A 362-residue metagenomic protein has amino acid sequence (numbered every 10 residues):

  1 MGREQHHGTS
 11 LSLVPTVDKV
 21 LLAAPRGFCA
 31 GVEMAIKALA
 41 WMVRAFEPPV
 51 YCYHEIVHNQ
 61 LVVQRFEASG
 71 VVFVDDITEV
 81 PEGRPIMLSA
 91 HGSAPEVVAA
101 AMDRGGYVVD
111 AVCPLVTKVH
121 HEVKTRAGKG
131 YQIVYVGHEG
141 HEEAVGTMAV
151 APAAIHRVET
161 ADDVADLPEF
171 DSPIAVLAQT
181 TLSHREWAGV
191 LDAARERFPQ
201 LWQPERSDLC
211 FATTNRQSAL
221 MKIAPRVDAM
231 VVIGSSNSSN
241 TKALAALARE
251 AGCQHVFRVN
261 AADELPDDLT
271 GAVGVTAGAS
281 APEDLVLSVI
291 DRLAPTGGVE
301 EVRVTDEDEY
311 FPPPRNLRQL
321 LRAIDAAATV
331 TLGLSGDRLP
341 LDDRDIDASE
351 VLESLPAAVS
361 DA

Functional and structural regions predicted by a protein language model:
G2-A277, E283-D284, I290-A362: The feature marks the mature, well-folded catalytic cores of soluble enzymes
